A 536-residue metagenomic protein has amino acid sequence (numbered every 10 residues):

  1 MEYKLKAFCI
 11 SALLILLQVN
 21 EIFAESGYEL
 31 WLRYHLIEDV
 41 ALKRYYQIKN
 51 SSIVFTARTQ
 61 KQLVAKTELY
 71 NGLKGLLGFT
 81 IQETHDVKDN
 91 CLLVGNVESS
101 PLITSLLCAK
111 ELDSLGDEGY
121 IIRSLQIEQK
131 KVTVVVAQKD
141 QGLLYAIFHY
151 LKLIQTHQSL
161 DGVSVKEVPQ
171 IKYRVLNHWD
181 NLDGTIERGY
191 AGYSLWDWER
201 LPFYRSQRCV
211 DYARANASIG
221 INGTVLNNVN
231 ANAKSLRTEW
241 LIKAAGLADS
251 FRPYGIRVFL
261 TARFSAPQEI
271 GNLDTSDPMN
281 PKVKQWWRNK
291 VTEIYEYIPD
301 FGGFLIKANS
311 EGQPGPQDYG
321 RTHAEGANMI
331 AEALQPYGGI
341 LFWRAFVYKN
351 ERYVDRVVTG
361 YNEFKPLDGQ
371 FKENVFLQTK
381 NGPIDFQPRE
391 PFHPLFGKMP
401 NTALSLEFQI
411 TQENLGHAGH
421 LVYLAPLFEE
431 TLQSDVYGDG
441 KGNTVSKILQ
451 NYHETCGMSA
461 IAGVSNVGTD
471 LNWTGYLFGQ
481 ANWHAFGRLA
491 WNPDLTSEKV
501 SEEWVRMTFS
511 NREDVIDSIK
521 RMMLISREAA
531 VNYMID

Functional and structural regions predicted by a protein language model:
M1-C9: Bacterial N-terminal signal peptides that target proteins for export
I22-E128, D161-G162: Acidic, contiguous N-terminal accessory segments
V54-T59, L93-S99, V136-Q138, D180 (+3 more regions): Structural motif
R58-E68, G72, A109-R288, T292-L305 (+1 more regions): Feature activates predominantly on carbohydrate-active enzymes
T156, E296, P314, R321-D536: Substrate-binding groove of N-acetylhexosamine-processing glycoside hydrolases
H178-D180, N228, L260-F264, A308 (+3 more regions): A cross-domain feature marking catalytic cores of carbohydrate-active enzymes and several ubiquitous metabolic/repair
A233, Q268-D277, K307-D318, F346-D355: Active-site-proximal beta-alpha loop/turn segments in soluble metabolic enzymes
